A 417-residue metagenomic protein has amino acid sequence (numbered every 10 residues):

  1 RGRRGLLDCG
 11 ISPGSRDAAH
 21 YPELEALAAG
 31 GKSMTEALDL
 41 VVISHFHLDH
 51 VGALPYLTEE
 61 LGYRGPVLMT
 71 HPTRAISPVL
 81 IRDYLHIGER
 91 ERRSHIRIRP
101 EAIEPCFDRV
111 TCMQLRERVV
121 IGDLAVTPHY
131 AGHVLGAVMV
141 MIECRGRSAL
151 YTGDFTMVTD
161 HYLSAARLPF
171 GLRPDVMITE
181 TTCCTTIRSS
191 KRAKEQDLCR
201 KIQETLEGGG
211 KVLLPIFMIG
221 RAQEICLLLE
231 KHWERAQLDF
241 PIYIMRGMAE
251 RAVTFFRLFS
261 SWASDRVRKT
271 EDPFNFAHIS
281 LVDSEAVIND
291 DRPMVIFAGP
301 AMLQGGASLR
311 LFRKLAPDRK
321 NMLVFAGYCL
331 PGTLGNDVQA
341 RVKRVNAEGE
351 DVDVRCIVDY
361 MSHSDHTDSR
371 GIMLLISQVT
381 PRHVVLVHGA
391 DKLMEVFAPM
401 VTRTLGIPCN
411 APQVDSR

Functional and structural regions predicted by a protein language model:
R1, E143-R145, A166-F170, K194 (+5 more regions): Short, solvent-exposed amphipathic alpha-helical segments in soluble enzyme and RNA/protein-processing domains
R1-V42, H47-V51, Y56-E224, L228-Q237 (+1 more regions): His/Asp/Glu-rich metal-coordinating catalytic cores of metallo-dependent phosphodiesterases/hydrolases acting on
D39, D175, M294, N321 (+1 more regions): Conserved acidic residues
A53-L57, S164, L228, A307-K314 (+2 more regions): A short acidic, amphipathic alpha-helical/loop segment
C199-L334, V387-H388, T402-T404: Hard-cation-handling environments
V338, V345-L375: Generic long, charged, amphipathic alpha-helical segments
I376, T380-G389: Proline-aspartate-enriched helix->loop->beta-strand connector
L393-R417: Short acidic, glycine/proline-enriched helix-loop-strand junctions
